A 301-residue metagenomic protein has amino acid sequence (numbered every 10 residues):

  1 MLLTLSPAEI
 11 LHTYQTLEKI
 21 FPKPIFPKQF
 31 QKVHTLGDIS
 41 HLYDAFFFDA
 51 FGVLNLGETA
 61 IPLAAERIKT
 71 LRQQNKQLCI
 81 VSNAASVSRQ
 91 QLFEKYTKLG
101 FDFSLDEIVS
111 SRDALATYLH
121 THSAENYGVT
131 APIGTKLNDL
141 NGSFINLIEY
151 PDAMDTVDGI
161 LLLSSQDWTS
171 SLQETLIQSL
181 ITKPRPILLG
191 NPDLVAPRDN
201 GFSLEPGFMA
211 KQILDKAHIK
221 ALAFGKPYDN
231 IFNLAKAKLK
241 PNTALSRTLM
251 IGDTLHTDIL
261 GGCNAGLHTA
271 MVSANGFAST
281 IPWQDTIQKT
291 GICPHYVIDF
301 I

Functional and structural regions predicted by a protein language model:
M1-K76, Q90-V109, A116, H120-G128 (+1 more regions): Asp-based, Mg2+/Mn2+-dependent phosphohydrolase catalytic module
Q77-V81: Short glycine-rich or small-residue beta-strand-to-loop segments that form or flank ligand, phosphate, metal/Fe-S
A84: Conserved phosphate/oxyanion-binding catalytic-loop motifs
V87: Conserved nucleotide-binding/hydrolysis micro-motifs of P-loop NTPases
